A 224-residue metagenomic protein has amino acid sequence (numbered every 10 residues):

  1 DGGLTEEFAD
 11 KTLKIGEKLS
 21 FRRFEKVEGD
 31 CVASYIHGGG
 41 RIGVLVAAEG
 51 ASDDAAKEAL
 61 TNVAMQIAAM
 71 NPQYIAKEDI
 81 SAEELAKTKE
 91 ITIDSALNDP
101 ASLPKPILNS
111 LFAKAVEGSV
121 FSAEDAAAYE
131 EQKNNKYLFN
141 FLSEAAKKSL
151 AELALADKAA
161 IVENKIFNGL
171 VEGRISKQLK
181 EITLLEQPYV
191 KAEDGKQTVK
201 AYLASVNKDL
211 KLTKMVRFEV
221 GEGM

Functional and structural regions predicted by a protein language model:
D1-M224: N-terminal assembly/interaction segments in proteins that build large macromolecular machines
